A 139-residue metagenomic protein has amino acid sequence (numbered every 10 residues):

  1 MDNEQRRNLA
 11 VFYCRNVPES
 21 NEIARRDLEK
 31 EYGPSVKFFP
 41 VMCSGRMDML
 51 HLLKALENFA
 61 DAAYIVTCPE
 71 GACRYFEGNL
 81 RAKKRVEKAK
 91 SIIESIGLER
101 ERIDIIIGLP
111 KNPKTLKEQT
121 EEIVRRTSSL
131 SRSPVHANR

Functional and structural regions predicted by a protein language model:
M1-R139: Iron-sulfur-associated redox domains of electron-transfer enzymes in respiratory and anaerobic energy metabolism
